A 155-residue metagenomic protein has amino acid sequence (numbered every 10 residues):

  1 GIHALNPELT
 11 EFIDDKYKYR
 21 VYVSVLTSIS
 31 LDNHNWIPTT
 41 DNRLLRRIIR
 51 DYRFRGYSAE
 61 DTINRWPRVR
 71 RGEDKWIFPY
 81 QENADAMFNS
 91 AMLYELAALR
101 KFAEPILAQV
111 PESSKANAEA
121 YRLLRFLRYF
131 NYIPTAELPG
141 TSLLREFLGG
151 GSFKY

Functional and structural regions predicted by a protein language model:
H3-P7, E11-Y155: Conserved NTP phosphate-binding and transfer environment spanning the P-loop NTPase/kinase superfamily
